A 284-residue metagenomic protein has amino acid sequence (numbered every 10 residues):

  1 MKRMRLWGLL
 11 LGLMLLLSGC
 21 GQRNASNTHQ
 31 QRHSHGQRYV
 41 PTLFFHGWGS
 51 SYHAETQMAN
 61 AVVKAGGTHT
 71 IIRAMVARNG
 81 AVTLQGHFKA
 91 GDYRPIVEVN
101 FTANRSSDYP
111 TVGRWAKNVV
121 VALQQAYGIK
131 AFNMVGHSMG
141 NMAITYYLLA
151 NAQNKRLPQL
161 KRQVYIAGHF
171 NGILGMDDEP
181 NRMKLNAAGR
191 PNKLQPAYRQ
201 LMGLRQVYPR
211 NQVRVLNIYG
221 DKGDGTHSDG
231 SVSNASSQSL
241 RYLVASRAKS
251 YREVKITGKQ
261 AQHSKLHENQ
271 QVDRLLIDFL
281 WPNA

Functional and structural regions predicted by a protein language model:
M1-G8: Bacterial N-terminal signal peptides that target proteins for export
L16-G19: C-terminal motif of bacterial Sec signal peptides marking the signal peptidase cleavage site
G21-V135, M139-A284: Lipid deacylating catalytic domains
